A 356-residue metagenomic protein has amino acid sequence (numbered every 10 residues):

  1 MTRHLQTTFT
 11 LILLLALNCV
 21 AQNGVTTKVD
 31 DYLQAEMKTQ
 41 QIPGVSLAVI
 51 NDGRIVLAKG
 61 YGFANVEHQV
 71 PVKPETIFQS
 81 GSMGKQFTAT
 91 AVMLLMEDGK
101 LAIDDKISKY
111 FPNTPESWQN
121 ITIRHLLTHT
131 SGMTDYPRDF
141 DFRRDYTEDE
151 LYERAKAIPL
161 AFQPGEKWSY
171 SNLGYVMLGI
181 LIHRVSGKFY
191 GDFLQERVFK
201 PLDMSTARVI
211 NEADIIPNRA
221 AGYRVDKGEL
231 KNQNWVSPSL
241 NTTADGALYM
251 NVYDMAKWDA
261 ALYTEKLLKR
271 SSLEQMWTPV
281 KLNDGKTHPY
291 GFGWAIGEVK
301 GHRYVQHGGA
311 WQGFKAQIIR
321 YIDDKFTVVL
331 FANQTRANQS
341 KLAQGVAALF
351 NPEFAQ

Functional and structural regions predicted by a protein language model:
M1-F9: Bacterial N-terminal signal peptides that target proteins for export
A16-N18: N-terminal signal peptide c-region/cleavage motif recognized by signal peptidases
Q22-K59, H183-E196, K200, E229-Q356: Catalytic loop of the DD-peptidase/beta-lactamase superfamily, centered on the K-T-G motif and neighboring
V25, V29, T76, I103 (+6 more regions): Residue-level signature of the cytosolic catalytic core of signaling kinases
E36-S46, E67-H125, F162-L173, T243-G246 (+1 more regions): Short active-site loop at a secondary-structure junction that contains or immediately precedes the catalytic residue(s)
G44, Q79-M83, E97-R138, A157-P159 (+3 more regions): Active-site helix/loop module of the DD-peptidase/beta-lactamase fold, centered on the serine-lysine SxxK catalytic
A58, V70, D135-P137: Short, solvent-exposed loop/turn elements at domain surfaces
E75-I77, P137-N218, N234-V236, L240-A256 (+1 more regions): Catalytic-site signature segments of enzymes, centered on catalytic residues
